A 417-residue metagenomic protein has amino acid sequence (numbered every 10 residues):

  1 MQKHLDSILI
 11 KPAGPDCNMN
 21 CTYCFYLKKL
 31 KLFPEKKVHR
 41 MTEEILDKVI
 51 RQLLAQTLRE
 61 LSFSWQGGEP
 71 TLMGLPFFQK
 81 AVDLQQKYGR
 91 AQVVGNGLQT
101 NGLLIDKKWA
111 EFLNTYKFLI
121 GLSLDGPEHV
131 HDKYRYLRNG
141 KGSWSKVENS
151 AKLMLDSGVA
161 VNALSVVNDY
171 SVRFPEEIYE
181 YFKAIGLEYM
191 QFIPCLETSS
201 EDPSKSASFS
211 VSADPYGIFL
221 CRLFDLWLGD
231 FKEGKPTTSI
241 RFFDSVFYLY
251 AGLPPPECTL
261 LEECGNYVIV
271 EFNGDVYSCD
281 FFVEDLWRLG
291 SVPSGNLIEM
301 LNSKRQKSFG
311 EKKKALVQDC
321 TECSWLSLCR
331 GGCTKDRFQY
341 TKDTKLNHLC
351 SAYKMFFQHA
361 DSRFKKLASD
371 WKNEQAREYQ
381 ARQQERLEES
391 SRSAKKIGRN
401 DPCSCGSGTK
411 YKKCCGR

Functional and structural regions predicted by a protein language model:
M1-K11, Q56, Q380-A394: N-terminal [4Fe-4S]-dependent radical SAM core
K3-E44, C415-R417: Canonical Radical SAM [4Fe-4S] cluster-binding loop centered on the CxxxCxxC motif and its immediate flanking residues
I8-I10, S62-G68, G95-T100, I240-F243: Extended hydrophobic secondary-structure segments that form protein cores and membrane-embedded regions
P12-N20, E69-L72, C264, C320-E322 (+2 more regions): Cysteine-centered iron-sulfur cluster-binding motifs in ferredoxin-type domains/subunits of redox enzymes
V49-R51, A55-S64, M73-T198, S208 (+1 more regions): Radical SAM/AdoMet-radical enzyme domain recognition
L137-S145, K152, D156-T259, E263 (+2 more regions): Radical SAM enzyme [4Fe-4S]-AdoMet core and its adjacent flexible, acidic and glycine-rich loops/tails across
V283-A394, R399, K413-R417: Flexible mid-to-C-terminal extensions adjoining Fe-S/redox cofactors in radical SAM and related proteins
